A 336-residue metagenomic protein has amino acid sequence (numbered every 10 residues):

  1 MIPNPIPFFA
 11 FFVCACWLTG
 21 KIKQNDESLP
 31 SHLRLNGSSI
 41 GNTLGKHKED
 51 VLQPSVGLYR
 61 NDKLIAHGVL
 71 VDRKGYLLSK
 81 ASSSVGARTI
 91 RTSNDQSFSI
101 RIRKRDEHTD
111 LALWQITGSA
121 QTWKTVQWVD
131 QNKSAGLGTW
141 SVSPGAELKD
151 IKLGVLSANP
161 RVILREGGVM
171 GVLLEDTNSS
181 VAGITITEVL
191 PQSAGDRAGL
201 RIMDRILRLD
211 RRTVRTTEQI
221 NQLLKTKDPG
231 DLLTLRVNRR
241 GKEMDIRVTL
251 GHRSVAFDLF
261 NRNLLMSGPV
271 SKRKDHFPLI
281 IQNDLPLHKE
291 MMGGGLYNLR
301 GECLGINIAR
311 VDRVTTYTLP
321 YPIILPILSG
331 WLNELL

Functional and structural regions predicted by a protein language model:
M1-P7: Positively charged n-region of N-terminal signal peptides that target proteins for export
F11-G20: Hydrophobic h-region of N-terminal signal peptides that target proteins for export in Gram-negative bacteria
A15, V51, S99-R101, L328: Secretory N-termini
I22-K46, Q121-T125, W140-T177, T217-Q282 (+1 more regions): C-terminal cap/linker of serine protease catalytic domains
K46-L52, V56-L58, E166: N-terminal "first-domain core" detector
Q53, G295, P320-I324: Short, proline-centered helix/strand-breaking motifs
P54-K152, S180-G183, E188-R197, R208 (+7 more regions): Conserved active-site neighborhood of the chymotrypsin/trypsin-like protease fold
V69-L70, D196-R205, P286-I306: Catalytic nucleophile loop of clan PA
